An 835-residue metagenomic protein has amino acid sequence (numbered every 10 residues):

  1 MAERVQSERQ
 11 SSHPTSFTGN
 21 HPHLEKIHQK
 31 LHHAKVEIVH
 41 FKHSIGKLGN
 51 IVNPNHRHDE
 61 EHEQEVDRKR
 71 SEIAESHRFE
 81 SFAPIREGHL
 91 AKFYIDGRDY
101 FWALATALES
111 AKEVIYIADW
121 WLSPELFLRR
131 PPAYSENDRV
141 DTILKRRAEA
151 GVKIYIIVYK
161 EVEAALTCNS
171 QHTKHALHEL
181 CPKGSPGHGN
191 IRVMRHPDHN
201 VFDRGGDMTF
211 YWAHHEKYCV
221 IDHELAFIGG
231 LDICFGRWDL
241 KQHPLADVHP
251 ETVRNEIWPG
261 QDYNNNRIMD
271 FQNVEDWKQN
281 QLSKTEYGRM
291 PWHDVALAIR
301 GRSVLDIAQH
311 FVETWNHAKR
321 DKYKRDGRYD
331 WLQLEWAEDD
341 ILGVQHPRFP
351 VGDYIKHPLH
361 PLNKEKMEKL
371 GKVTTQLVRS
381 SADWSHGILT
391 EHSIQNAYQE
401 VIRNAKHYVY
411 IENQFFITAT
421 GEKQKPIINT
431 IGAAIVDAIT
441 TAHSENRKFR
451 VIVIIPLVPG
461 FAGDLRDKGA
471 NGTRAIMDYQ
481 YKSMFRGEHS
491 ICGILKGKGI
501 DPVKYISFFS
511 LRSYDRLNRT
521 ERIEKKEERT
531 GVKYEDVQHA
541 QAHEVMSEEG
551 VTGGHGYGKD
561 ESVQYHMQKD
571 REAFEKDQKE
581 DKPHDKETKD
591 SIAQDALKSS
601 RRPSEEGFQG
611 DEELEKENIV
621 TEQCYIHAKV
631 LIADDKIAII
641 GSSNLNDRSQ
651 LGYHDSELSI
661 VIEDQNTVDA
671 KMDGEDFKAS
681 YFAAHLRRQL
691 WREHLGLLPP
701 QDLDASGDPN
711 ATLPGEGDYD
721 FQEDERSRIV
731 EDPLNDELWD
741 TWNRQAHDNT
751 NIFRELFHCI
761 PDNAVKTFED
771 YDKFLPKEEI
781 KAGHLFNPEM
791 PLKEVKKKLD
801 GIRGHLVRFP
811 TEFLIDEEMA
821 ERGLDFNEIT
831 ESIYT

Functional and structural regions predicted by a protein language model:
A2-D59: Long, serine/threonine/proline-rich intrinsically disordered regions in eukaryotic cortical polarity
L24-I27, H58-D59, D67-E75, F82-I85: N-terminal alpha-helical scaffolding segments that mark the starts of alpha-solenoid/helical-repeat architectures
S71-V114, A118-V401, E412, T418-A419 (+4 more regions): HKD-type phospholipase D/PLD-like phosphodiesterase module
N413, I428, I435-V436: Ordered core of a single globular domain
P456, H654-S656, I662-N666, A670-K671: Compact beta-rich and alpha/beta scaffold cores in large eukaryotic transport/transcription complexes and associated
D515-R516, E524-K526, V532-E549, G558 (+6 more regions): Long mid-to-C-terminal assembly/interaction modules of large eukaryotic proteins
